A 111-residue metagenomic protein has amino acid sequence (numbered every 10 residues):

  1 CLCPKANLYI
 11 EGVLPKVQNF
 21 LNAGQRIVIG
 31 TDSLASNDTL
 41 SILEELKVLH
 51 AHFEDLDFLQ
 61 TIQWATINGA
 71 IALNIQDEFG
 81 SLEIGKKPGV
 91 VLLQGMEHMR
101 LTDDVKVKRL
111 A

Functional and structural regions predicted by a protein language model:
C1-A6: Short, basic, glycine/proline-bearing loop/turn elements
L8-E11: Helical hairpin unit composed of two closely spaced alpha helices linked by a short loop
V13-Q94: His/Asp/Glu-enriched, well-ordered alpha-helical/loop segment that forms or immediately abuts the divalent-metal
I27, V107-K108: Hydrophobic anchor at the start of a short beta-strand that flanks the dinucleotide cofactor-binding loop
E97-T102: Short, Lys/Arg- and Gly-enriched loop/turn segments at beta-strand edges
